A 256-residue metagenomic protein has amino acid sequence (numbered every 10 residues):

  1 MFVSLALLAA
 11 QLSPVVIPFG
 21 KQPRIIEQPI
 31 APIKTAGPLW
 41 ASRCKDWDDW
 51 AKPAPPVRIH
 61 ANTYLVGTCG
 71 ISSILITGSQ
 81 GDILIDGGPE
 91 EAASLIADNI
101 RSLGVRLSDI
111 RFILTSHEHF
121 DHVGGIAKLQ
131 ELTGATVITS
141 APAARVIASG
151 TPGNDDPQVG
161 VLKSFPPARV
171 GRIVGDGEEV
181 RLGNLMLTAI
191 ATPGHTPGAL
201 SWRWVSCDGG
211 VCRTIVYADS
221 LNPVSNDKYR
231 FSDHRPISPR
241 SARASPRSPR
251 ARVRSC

Functional and structural regions predicted by a protein language model:
F2-P14: Hydrophobic h-region of N-terminal signal peptides that target proteins for export in Gram-negative bacteria
L8-Q11, C207-C256: Cap/insert and terminal regions of metallo-dependent hydrolase folds
L12-P55: N-terminal pre-domain segments of enzymes
F19, T63, E91-S94, R101-E179 (+1 more regions): Active-site HxH/HxHxD metal-binding segment of metal-dependent hydrolases
R43, K52-P53, R58-I59, A141-A191 (+4 more regions): Metallo-beta-lactamase
D49-L103, L107, W202-P223: Conserved beta-strand hairpin/beta-sheet module of binuclear metal-dependent hydrolase folds, prominently
G81, S108-R111, T133-T136, L185-M186 (+2 more regions): Loop/turn elements at helix/coil->beta-strand transitions in domains of secreted/extracellular proteins
I85-G87, I110-E118, I138-S140, A191-G194 (+3 more regions): Active-site neighborhood of phospho(di)ester-bond hydrolases with catalytic His/Asp-centered motifs
